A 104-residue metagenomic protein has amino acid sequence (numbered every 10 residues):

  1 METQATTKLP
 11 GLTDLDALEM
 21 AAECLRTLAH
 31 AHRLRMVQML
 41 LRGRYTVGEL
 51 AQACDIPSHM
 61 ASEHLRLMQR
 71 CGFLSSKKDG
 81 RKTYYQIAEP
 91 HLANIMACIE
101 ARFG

Functional and structural regions predicted by a protein language model:
M1-M20, Q38, L92-G104: Amphipathic alpha-helical dimerization/coiled-coil segments that flank or bridge DNA-binding/regulatory modules
L15, E19-P57, D79, T83-H91: N-terminal helix-turn-helix DNA-binding core of bacterial DNA-binding proteins
Q52, Q69-R70: Alpha-helical residues within the helix-turn-helix
H64: Residues within the DNA-recognition helix of helix-turn-helix
